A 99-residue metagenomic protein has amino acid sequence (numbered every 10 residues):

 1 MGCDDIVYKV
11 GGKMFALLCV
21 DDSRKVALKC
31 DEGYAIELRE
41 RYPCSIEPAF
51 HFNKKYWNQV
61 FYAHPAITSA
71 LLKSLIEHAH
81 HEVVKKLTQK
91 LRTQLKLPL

Functional and structural regions predicted by a protein language model:
M1-L99: Charge-dense, helix-prone N-terminal extensions
